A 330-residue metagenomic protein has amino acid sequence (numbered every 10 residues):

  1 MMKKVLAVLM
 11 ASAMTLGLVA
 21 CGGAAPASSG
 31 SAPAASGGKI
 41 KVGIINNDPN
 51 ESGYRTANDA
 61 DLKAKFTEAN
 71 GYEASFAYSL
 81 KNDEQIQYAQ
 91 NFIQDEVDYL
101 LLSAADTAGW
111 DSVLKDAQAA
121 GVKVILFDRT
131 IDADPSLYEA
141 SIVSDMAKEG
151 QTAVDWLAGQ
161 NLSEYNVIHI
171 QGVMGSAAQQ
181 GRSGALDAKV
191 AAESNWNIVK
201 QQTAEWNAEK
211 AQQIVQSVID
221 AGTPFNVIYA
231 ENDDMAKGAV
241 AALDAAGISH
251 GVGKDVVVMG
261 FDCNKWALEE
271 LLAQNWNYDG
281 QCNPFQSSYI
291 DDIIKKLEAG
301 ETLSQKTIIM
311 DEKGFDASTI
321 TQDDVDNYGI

Functional and structural regions predicted by a protein language model:
M1-K41, K115-A120, Q322, D326-I330: Short, low-complexity disordered leader/linker segments with a strong preference for bacterial N-terminal type II
G38, I170, M174-A178, A188-E193 (+1 more regions): Hinge/cleft segment of the Venus flytrap/periplasmic-binding protein
G38, V42, Q85, S141-N166 (+4 more regions): Hydrophobic alpha-helical segments within soluble ligand-binding/sensing domains
K41-D61, K65-A69, S75-N91, S103-T107 (+3 more regions): Extracytoplasmic "Venus flytrap"
G53-E68, Y72, E149-A153, A177-W196 (+3 more regions): Short, solvent-exposed amphipathic alpha-helices that sit in or adjacent to ligand/effector-binding or catalytic
F76-Y78, A133-W156, H169-Q171, Q201 (+1 more regions): Short beta-strand elements at the ligand-binding edges of bilobed clamshell
I93-Q94, D98, L102-A119, L186 (+2 more regions): Hydrophobic alpha-helical
A108-K148, N166, N264-L272, S318: Flexible loop/hinge segments that line or gate small-molecule binding clefts
